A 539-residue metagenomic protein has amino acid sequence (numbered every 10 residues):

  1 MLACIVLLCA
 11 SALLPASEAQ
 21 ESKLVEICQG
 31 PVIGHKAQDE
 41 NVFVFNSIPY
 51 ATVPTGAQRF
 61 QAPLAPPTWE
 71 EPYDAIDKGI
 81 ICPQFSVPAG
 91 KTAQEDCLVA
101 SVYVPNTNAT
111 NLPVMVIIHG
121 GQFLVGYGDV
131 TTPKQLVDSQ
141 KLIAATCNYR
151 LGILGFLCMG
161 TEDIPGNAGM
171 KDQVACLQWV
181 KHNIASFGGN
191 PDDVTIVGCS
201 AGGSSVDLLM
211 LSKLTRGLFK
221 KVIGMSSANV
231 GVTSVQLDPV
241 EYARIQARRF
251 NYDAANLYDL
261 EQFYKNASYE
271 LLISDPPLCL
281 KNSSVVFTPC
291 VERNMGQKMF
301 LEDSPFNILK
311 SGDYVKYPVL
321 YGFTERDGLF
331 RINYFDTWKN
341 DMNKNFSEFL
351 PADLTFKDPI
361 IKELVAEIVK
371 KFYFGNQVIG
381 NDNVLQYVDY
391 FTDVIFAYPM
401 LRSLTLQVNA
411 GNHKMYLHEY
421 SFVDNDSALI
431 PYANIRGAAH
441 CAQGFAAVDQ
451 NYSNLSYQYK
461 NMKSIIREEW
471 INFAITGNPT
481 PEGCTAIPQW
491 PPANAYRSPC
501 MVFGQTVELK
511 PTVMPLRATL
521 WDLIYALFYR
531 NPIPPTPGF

Functional and structural regions predicted by a protein language model:
L2-S11, V87-L257, E261, L309-I332: Serine-hydrolase-like catalytic core of hydrolytic proteins
S11-M170, P191, M295, N451-I466 (+2 more regions): Non-catalytic accessory segments of hydrolases
F43, E95-L98, K171-V174, Q178 (+5 more regions): A structural signal for well-ordered alpha-helical segments within the folded catalytic domains of diverse enzymes
Y50, F60, L64, Y264 (+2 more regions): Bulky hydrophobic/aromatic "packing anchor" residues in well-ordered structure
V104-L112, I184-D193, D253-L257, Q407-Y416 (+1 more regions): Surface-exposed helix-capping loop/turn segments at secondary-structure junctions
M115, V174-L177, K181, D207-M210 (+10 more regions): Non-transmembrane alpha-helical segments in soluble domains of secreted/periplasmic/extracellular proteins
V197-A201, E419-S427, A486-N494: Short, solvent-exposed turn/loop segments enriched in Gly/Ser/Thr/Pro and often Arg
N266, E270-K460, E469, T476: Substrate-gating cap/lid region and adjacent catalytic-acid/histidine neighborhood within extracellular/lumenal
